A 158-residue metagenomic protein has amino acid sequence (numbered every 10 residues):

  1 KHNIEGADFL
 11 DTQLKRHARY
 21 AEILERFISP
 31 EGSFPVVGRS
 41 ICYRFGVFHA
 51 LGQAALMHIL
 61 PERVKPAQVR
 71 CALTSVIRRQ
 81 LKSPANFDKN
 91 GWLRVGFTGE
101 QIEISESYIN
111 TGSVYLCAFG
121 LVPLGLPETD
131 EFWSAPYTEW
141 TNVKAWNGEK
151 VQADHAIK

Functional and structural regions predicted by a protein language model:
K1-V95, I102-T129: Long, repeat-rich segments with strong aromatic
L116-K158: Extended hydrophobic packing segments that form well-structured cores
